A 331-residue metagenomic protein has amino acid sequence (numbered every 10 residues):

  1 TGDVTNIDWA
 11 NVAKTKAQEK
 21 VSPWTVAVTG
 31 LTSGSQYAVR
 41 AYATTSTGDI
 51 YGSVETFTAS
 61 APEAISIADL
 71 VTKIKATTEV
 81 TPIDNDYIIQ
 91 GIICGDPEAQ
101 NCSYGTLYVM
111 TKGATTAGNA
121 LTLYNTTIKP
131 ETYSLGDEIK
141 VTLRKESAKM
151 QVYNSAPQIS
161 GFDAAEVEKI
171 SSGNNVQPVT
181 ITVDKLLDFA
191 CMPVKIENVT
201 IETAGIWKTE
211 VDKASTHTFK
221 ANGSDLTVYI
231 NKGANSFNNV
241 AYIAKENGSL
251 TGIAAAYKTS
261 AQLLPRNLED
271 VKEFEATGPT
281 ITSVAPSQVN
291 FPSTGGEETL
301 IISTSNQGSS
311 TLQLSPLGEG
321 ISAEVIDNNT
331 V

Functional and structural regions predicted by a protein language model:
T1-A61, T280, N290-L300, S310-P316: Short, surface-exposed linear motifs at loops/turns and structural transition points
D3-K16, T116-N119, S224-T227, E319-E324: Surface-exposed loop/edge segments in extracytoplasmic proteins
E19-V21, T32-G34, P82, S134 (+4 more regions): Surface-exposed coil/turn segments at beta-strand junctions on protein surfaces, enriched
A43-T47, K145-S147, A256, N306: Surface-exposed loop/turn motifs at beta-strand-loop junctions within extracellular Ig-like and Fibronectin type III
T45, K220-A221, I326: Acidic surface patches and DE-rich sequence motifs
S60-T280: OB-fold nucleic-acid-binding modules
N198, G296-S305: Core beta-strand segments of extracellular beta-sandwich domains
T280-S283, N306-V331: Surface-exposed binding patches on compact interaction domains or structured appendages
